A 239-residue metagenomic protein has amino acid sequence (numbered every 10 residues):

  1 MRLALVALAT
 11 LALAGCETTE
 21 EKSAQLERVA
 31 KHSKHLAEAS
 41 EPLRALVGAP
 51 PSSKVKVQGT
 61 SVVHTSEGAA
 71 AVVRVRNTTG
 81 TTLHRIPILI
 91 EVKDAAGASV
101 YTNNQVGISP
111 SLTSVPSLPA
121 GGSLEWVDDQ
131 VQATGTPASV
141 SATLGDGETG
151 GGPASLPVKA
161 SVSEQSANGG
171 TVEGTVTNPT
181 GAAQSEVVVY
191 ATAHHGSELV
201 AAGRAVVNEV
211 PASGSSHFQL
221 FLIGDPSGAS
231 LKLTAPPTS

Functional and structural regions predicted by a protein language model:
M1-A14: Sec-dependent bacterial lipoprotein signal peptides
A9, C16-E173, T177-S185, H194-S239: Membrane engagement elements in two modes
V187-V189: Extended Gly/Ser/Thr-rich low-complexity repeat segments, especially those forming or decorating extracellular
